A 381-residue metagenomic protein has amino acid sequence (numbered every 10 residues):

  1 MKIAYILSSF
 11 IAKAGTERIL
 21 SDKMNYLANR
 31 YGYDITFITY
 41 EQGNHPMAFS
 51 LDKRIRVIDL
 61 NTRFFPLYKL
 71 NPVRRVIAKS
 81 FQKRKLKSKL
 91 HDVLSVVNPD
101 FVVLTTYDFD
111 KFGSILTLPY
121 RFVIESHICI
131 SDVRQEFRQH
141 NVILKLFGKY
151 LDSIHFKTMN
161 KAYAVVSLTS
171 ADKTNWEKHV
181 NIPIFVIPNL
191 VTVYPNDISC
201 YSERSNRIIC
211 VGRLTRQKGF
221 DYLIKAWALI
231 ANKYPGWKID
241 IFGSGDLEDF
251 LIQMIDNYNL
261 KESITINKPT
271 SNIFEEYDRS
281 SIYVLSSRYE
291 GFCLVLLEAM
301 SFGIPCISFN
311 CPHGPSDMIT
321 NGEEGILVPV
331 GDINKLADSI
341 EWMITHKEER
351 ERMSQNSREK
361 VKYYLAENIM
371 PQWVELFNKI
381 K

Functional and structural regions predicted by a protein language model:
I3, F101-V103, T117-E136, V166: Active-site proximal beta-strand in glycosyltransferases
Y5-K13, Y26, R30-I77, N175-E177 (+1 more regions): N-terminal strand-loop element at the rim of the active site of nucleotide-sugar-dependent glycosyltransferases
A14-D22, N206, C210-L229, D246-I252 (+1 more regions): A conserved mid-protein helix/loop that constitutes part of the nucleotide-sugar donor-binding site
S88-D92, K145-V165, H179: Membrane-proximal helix-turn-helix segments that form the acceptor-binding/catalytic region of lipid-linked
G236, K335, W342, E349-Y363 (+1 more regions): A short, well-ordered alpha-helix in the C-terminal region of glycosyltransferases
P269, R288: Aromatic "clamp/platform" in nucleotide-sugar-dependent glycosyltransferases that forms part of the donor/acceptor
P305-F309: Short hydrophobic beta-strand element within catalytic cores of glycosyltransferases and related nucleotide-activated
T320-G322, I326-I333, E341-K347, K362: Conserved acidic donor-binding segment of nucleotide-sugar-dependent glycosyltransferases
